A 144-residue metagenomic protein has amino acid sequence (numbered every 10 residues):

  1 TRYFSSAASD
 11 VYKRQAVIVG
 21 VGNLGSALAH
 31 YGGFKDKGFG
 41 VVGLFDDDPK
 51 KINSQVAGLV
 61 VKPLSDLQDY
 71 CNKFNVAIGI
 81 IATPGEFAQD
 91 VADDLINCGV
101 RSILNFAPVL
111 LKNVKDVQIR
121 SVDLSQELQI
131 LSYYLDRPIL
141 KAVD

Functional and structural regions predicted by a protein language model:
T1-A8, Y12: Single conserved hydrophobic/aromatic residue that forms the stacking wall/gate of nucleotide- or nucleobase-binding
V21: Glycine-rich Rossmann-fold phosphate-binding loop(s) that bind the pyrophosphate of adenine dinucleotide cofactors
L24: Hydrophobic/small residue at the entry helix of a nucleotide-binding pocket
G32-D36, L95-C98: Short, solvent-exposed amphipathic alpha-helical segments in soluble enzyme and RNA/protein-processing domains
D36-A57: NAD(P)-binding Rossmann-fold cofactor-contacting core
G58-D144: Phosphate-bearing ligand-interacting subdomains that bind or position ATP/ADP/UDP/GDP/NAD(P) or nucleotide-linked
